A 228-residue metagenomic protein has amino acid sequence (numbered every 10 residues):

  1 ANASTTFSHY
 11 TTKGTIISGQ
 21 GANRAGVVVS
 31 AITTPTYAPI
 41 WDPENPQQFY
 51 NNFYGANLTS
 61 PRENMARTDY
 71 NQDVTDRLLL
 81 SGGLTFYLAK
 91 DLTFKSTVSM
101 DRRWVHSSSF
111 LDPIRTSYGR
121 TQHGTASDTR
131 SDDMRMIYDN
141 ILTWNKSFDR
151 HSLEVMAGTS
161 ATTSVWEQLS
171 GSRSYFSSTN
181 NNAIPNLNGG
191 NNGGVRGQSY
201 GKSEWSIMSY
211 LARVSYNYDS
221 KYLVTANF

Functional and structural regions predicted by a protein language model:
N2-R77, K95-S209: Surface-exposed loop/interface segments of Gram-negative outer-membrane beta-barrel transport/assembly proteins
A66, V214-Y216, Y222: Hydrophobic, well-ordered secondary-structure scaffolds
Y87-A89, S147-R150, D219: Outer-membrane beta-barrel channels and translocator barrels
L92: An active-site-proximal structural segment forming one wall of the substrate-binding cleft that immediately precedes
S206-Y218: Structured alpha-helical segments in the cores of large, soluble enzyme domains
V224-F228: Transmembrane beta-strand segments that form the barrel wall of outer-membrane beta-barrel proteins
